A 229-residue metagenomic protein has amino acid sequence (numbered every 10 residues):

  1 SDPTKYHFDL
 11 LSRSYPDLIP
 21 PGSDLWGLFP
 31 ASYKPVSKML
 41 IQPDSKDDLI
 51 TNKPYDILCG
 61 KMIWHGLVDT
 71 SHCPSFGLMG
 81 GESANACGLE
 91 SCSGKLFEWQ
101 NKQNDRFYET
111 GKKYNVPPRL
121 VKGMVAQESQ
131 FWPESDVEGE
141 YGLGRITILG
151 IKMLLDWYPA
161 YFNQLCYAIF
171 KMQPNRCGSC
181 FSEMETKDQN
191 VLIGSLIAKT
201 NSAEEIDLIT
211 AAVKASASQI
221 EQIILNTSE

Functional and structural regions predicted by a protein language model:
S1-N226: Cell-wall glycan-active module
